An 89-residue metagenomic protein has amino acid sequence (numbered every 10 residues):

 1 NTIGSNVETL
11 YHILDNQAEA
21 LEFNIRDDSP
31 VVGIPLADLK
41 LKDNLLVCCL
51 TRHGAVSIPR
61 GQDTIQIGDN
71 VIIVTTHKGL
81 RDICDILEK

Functional and structural regions predicted by a protein language model:
N1-P30: Flexible, Lys/Arg-rich cytosolic regulatory linkers and terminal tails that connect or flank
L21-K89: Cytosolic Rossmann-like ligand/nucleotide-binding regulatory domains
